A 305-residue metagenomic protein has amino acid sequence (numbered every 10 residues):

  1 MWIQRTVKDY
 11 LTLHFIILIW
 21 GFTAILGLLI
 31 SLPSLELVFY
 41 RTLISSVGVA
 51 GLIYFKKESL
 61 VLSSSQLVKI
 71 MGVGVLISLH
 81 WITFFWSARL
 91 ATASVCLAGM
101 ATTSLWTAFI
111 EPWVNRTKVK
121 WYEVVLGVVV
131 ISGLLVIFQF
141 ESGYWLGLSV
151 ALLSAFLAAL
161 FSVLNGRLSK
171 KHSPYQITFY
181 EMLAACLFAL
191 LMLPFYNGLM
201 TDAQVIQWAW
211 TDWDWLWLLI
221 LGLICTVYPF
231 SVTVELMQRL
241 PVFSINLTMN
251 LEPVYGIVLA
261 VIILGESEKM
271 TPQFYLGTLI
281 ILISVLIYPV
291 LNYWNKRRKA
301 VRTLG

Functional and structural regions predicted by a protein language model:
M1-F39, V75, L79, T83 (+2 more regions): Glycine-/small-residue-enriched transmembrane alpha-helix faces in small-molecule transporters and effluxers
W2, T42, D214-L216, N250-G305: C-terminal-most transmembrane helix of multi-pass membrane proteins
Y10, L97-T102, N165-C186, T226-I262: Helix-helix packing/entry segments at the starts of transmembrane helices
L18-F22, L26, L52, M71-W86 (+7 more regions): Hydrophobic alpha-helical transmembrane segments of multi-pass membrane transport proteins, especially secondary
I25-L28, V49, T107-F109, Y144-A203 (+3 more regions): Transmembrane alpha-helical segments that form core, pore/gating elements of small-molecule transporters/exporters
L32-L79, T102-T107, A159-L164, F179-L199 (+1 more regions): Transmembrane alpha-helices of multi-pass small-molecule transport proteins
V49, M71, V119-F138, T271-N292: Hydrophobic transmembrane alpha-helices of multi-pass small-molecule transport proteins
I53-K56, T103-V125, V254-Y275: C-terminal transmembrane-helix exit sites in multi-pass transporters
